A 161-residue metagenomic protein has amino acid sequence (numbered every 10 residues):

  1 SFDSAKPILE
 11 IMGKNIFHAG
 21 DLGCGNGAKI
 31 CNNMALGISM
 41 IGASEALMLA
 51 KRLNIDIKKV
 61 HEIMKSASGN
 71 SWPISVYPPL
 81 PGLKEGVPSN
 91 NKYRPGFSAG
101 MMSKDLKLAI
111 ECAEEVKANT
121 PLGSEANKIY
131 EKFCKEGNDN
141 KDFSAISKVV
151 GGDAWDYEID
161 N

Functional and structural regions predicted by a protein language model:
S1-G37: Rossmann-fold dinucleotide-binding core
E10, I159-N161: ATP-dependent carboxylate/acyl-activation modules
C24-D153, Y157: Helical "substrate-binding/catalytic lid" subdomain of Rossmann-like NAD(P)-dependent dehydrogenases/reductases
